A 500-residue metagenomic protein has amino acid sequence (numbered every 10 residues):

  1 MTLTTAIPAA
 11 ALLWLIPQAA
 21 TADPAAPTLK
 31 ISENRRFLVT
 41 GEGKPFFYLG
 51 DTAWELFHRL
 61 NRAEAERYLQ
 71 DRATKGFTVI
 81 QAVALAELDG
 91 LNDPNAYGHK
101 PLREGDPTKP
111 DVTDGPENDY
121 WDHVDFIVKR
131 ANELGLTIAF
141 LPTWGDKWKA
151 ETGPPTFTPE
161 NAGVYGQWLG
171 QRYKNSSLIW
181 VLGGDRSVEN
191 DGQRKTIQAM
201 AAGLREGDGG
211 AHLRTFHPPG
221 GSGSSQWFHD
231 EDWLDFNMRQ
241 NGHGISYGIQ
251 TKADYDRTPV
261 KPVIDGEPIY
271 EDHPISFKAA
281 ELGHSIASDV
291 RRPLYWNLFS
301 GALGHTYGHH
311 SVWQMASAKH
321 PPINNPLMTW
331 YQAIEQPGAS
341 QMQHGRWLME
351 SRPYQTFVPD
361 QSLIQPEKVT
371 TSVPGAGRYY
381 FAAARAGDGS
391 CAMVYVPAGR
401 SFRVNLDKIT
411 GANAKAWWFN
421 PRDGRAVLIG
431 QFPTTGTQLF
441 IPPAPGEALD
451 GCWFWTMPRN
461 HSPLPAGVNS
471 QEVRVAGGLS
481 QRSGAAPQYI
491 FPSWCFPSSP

Functional and structural regions predicted by a protein language model:
T5-I16: Bacterial N-terminal signal peptides
Q18-T21: Sec/Tat signal peptide C-region and signal peptidase I cleavage site
D23, E271-H273, I286-P433, I441-G467: Aromatic- and carboxylate-lined catalytic core of secreted/periplasmic carbohydrate-active enzymes
D23-E33: Carboxylate-rich, divalent-cation-coordinating active-site regions
I31-G248: Active-site mouth of glycoside hydrolases
R36-T40, M393-V394, Q438-I441: Generic recognition of long tandem-repeat/solenoid scaffolds
V164, L178, G184-M315, K319-Q332: Extracellular glycoside hydrolase catalytic/binding regions
V468-P500: Intrinsic disorder/low-complexity segments
